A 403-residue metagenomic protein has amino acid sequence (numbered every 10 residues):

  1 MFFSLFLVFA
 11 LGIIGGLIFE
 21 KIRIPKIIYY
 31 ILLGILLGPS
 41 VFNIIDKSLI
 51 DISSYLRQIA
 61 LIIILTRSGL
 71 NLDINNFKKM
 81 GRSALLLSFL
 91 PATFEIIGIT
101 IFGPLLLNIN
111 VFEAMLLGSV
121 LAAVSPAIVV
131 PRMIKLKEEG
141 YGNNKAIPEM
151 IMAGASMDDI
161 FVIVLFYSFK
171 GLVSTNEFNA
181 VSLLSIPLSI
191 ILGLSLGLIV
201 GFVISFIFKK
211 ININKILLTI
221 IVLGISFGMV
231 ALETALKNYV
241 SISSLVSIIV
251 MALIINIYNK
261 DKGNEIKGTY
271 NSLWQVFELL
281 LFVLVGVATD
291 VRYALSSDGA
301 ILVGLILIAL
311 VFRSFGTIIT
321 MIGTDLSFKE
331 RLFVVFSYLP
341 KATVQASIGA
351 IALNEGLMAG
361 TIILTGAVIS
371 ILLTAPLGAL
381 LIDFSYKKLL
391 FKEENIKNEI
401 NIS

Functional and structural regions predicted by a protein language model:
M1-S403: Transmembrane helical cores of multi-pass secondary ion antiporters/exchangers
